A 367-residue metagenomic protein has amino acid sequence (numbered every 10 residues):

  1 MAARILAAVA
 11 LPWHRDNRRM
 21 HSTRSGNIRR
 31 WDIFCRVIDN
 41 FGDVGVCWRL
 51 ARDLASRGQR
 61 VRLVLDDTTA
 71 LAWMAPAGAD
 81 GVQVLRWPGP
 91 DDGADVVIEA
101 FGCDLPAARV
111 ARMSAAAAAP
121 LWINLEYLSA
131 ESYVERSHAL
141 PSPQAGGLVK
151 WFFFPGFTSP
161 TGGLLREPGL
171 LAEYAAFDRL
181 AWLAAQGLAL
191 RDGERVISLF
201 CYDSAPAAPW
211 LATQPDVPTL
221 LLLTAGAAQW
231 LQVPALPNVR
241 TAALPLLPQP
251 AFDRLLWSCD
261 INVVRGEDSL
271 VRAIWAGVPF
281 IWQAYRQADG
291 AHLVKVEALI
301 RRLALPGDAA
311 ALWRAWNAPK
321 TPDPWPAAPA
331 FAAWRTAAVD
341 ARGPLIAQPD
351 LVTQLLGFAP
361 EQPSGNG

Functional and structural regions predicted by a protein language model:
I33-V44, F200-C201, A205, I261: Short, glycine-rich nucleotide/cofactor-binding loops
F34-G147: Active-site and donor-binding regions of nucleotide-sugar-utilizing enzymes
F41, W48-A51, L246-K295: A donor-sugar binding/catalytic signature common to diverse glycosyltransferases and related nucleotide-sugar
E126-A205: A nucleotide-sugar donor-handling region in carbohydrate enzymes
R166-E167, L305-G367: C-terminal amphipathic helix plus adjacent low-complexity, charged tail appended to glycosyltransferase catalytic
P215-P245: Catalytic donor nucleotide-activated moiety binding site of glycosyltransferases and closely related
P279-K320: Nucleotide-sugar donor-binding patch of glycosyltransferase catalytic domains
